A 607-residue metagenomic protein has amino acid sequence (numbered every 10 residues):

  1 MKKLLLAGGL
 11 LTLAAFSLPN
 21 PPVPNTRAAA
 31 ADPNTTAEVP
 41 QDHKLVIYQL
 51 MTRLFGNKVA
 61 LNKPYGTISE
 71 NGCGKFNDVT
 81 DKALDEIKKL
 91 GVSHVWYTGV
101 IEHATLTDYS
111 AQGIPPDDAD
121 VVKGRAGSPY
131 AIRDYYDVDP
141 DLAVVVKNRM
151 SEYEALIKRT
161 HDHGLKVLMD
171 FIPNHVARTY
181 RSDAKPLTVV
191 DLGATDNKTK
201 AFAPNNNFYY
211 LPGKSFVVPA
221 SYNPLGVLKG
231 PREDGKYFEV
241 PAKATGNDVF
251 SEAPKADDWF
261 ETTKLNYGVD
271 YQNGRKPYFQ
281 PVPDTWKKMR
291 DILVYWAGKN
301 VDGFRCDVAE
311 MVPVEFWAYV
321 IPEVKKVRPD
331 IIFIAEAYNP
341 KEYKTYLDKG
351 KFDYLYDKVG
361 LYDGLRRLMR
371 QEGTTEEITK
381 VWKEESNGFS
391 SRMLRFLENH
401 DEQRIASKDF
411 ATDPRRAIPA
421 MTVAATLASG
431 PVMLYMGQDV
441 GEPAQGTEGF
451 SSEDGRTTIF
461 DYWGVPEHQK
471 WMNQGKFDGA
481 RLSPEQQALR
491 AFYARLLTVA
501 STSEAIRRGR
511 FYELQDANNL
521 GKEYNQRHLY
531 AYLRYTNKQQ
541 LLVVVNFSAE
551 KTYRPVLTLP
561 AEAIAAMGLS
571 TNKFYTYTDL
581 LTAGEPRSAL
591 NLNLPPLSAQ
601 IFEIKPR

Functional and structural regions predicted by a protein language model:
K2-F16: Gram-negative bacterial Sec-dependent N-terminal signal peptides
L13-T35, D307: Bacterial Sec-dependent signal peptides at the C-terminal "C-region" and cleavage site
N25-K166, N174-V176, R181-K185, V190 (+5 more regions): N-terminal structural segment of carbohydrate-active enzymes
E38-I47, A131, D141-R149, E154-I157 (+7 more regions): Alpha-amylase-like alpha-glycosidases and glucanotransferases acting on alpha-linked glucans and related
M51-L54, W96-T107, D170-Y180, D307-P313 (+2 more regions): Short, solvent-exposed turn/loop segments enriched in Gly/Ser/Thr/Pro and often Arg
T52-L54, I101, D139-L142, P173-H175 (+9 more regions): Short, flexible loop/turn elements at secondary-structure junctions
E398-N399, R404-K573: Loop/helix patches that line or flank the sugar-binding groove of alpha-linked glycan CAZymes
S548-R607: C-terminal beta-sandwich/jelly-roll accessory domains of carbohydrate-active enzymes
